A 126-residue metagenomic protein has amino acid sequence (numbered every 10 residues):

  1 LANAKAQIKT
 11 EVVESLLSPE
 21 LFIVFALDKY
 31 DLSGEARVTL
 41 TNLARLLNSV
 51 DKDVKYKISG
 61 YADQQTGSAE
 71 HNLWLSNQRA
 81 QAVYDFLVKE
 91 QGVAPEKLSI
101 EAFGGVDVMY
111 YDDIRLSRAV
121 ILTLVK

Functional and structural regions predicted by a protein language model:
L1-K55, D113-I114, K126: Periplasmic peptidoglycan-binding/tethering modules of Gram-negative envelope proteins
R37, N48, A62-K126: Periplasmic OmpA-like peptidoglycan-binding domain that tethers envelope proteins to the cell wall
K55-D63: Short glycine-rich, basic-tinged beta-strand/loop micro-motifs
